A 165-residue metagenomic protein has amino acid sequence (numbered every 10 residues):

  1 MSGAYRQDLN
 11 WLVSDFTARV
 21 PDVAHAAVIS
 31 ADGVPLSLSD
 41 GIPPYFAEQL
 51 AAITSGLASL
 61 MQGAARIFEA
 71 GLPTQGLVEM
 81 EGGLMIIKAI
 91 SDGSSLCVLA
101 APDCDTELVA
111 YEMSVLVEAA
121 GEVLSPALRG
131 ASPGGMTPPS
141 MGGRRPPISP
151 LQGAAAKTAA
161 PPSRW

Functional and structural regions predicted by a protein language model:
M1-V23, D32-W165: Acidic, low-complexity cytosolic segments
